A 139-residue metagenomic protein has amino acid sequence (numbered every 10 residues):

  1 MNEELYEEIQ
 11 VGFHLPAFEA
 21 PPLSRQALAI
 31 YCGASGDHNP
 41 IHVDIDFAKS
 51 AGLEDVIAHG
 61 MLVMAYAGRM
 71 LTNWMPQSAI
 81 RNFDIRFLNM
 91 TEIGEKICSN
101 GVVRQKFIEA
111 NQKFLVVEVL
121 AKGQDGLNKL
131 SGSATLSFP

Functional and structural regions predicted by a protein language model:
M1-A17, M90-P139: HotDog/MaoC-like acyl-thioester-processing domains
M1-V56, P139: Catalytic strand-loop segment that frames the active site of acyl-thioester-processing enzymes
E7-I9, A27, A34-S35, L71-Q77 (+2 more regions): Intrinsically disordered, low-complexity segments enriched in polar/charged residues with Gly/Pro, especially when
L28, F47, F83, A110-N111: Sparse recognition of residues in long alpha-helices and their boundaries
V43, Y66-T72, V117-G123: A broadly tuned preference for mixed-charge, low-complexity surface segments
K49-A58, L62-V103: Hydrophobic beta-strand-centered segment that forms part of the acyl-chain substrate-binding groove
